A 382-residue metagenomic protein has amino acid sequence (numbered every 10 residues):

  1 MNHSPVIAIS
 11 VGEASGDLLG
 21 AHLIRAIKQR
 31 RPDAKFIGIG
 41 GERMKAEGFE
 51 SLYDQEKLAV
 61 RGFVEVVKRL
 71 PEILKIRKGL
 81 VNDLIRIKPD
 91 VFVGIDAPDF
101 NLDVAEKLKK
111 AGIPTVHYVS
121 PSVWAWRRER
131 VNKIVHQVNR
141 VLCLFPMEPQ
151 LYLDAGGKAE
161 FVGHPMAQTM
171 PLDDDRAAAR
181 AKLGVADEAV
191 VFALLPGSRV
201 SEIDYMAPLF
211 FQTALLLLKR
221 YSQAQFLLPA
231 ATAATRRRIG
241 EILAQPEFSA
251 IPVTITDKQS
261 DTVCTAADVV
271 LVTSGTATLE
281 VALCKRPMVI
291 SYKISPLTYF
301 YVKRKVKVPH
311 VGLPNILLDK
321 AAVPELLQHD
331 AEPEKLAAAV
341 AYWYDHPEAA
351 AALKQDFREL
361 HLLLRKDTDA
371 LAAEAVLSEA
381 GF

Functional and structural regions predicted by a protein language model:
M1-F382: Nucleotide-activated sugar donor-binding and catalytic core shared by glycosyltransferases and related lipid-linked
